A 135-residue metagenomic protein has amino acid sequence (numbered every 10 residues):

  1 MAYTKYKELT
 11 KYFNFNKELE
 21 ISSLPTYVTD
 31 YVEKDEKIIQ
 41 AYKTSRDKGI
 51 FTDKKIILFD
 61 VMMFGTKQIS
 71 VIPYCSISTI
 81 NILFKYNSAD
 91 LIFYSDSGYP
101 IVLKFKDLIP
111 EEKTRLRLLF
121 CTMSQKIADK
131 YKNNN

Functional and structural regions predicted by a protein language model:
M1-G49: Anionic N-terminal interaction surfaces
A2-S23, M62-N135: Acidic, Ser/Thr- and proline-rich intrinsically disordered linker/docking segments of eukaryotic scaffolds
Q40-F64: Conserved beta-hairpin
